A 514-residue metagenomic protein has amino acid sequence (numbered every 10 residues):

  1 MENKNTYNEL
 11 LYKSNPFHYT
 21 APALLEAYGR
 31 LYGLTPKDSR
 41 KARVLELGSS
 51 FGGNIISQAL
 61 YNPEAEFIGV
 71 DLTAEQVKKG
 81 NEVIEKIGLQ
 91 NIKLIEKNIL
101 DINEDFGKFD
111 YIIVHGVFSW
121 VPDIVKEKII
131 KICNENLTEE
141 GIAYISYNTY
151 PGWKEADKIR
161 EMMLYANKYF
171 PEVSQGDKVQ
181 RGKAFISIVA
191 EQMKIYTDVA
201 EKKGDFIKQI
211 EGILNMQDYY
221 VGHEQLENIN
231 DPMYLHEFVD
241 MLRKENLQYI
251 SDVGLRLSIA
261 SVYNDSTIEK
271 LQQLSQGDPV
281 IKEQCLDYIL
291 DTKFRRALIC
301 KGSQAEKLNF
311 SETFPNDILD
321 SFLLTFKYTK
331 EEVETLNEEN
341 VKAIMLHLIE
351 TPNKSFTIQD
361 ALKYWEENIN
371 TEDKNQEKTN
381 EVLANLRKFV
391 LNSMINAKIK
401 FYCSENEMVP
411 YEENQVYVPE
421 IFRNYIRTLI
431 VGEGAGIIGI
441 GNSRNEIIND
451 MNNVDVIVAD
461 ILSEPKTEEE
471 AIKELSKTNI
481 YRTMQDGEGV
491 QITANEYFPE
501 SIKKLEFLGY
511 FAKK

Functional and structural regions predicted by a protein language model:
K13-A42: Conserved alpha-helix/loop element of class I SAM-dependent methyltransferases that forms part of the SAM/SAH-binding
F51-E64: Conserved SAM-binding loop of SAM-dependent methyltransferases across substrates and taxa, primarily the Class I
T73: Conserved SAM/SAH-binding beta-strand->alpha-helix loop
G88-I99: Conserved SAM-binding strand-loop segment of SAM-dependent methyltransferases
N103-I112: A short acidic, Gly/Pro-enriched loop at the edge of an enzyme's catalytic core that lines a small-molecule cofactor
E127-E139: A short glycine-rich, Lys/Arg-flanked "PGG" loop and its adjoining helix->strand segment in the class I
I145-P171, I186-I188, Q192-D198: Conserved class I S-adenosyl-L-methionine
A260-Q276, V280-R295, I299-C300, E332-K514: Long, charge-rich, low-complexity alpha-helical segments
